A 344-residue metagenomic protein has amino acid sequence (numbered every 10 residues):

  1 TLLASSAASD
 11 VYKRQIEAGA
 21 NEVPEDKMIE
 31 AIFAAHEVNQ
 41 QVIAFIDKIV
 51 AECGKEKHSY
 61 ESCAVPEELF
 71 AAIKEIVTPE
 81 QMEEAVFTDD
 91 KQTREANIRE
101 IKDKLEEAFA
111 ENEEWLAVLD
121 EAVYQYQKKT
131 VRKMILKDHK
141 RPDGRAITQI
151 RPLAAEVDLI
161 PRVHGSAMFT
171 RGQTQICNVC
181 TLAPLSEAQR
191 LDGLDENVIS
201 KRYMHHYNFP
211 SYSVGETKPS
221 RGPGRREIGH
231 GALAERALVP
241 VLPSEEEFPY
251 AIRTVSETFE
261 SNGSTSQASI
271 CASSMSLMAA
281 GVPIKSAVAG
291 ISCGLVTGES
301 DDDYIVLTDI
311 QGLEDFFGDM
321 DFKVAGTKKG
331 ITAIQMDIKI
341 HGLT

Functional and structural regions predicted by a protein language model:
T1-A8, Y12: Single conserved hydrophobic/aromatic residue that forms the stacking wall/gate of nucleotide- or nucleobase-binding
R14-E17, E22, T130, A146-A154 (+12 more regions): Structured core elements
E17, L159, H164-Y250, M336-I338: Glycine-rich, flexible beta-strand/loop modules in the N-terminal catalytic cores of phosphate-handling
G19-V65, L69, K339-T344: Glycine-rich ThDP/TPP pyrophosphate-binding loop and its adjacent helix/strand module within ThDP-dependent enzymes
I49-E68, I98-K104, D120-Q125, Q149-P152 (+4 more regions): A glycine-rich phosphate-binding loop feature that marks nucleotide/adenosyl-phosphate handling sites
K57-V198: Extended amphipathic alpha-helical scaffolds
P219-P223, E227-E235, V239-T344: Conserved structured catalytic cores and adjacent interaction surfaces of nucleotide-binding/hydrolyzing enzymes
